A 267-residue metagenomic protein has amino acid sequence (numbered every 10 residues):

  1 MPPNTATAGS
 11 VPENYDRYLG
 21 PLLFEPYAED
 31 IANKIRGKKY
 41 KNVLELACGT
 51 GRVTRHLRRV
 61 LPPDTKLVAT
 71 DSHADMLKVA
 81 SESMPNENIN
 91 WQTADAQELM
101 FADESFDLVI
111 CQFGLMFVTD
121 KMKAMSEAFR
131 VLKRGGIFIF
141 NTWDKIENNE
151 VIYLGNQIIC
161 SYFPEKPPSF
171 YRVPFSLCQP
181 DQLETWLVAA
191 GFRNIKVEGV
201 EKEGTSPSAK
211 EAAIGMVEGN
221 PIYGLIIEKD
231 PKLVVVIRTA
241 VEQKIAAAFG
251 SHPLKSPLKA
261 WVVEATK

Functional and structural regions predicted by a protein language model:
M1-E13, K202: N-terminal, positively charged/glycine-rich alpha-helical extensions of SAM-dependent methyltransferases
N4, T50-R52, Y171, F175-K267: Conserved Class I S-adenosyl-L-methionine
P21-K41, H56: Conserved alpha-helix/loop element of class I SAM-dependent methyltransferases that forms part of the SAM/SAH-binding
N42-L99, L108, M122-K123: Class I SAM-dependent methyltransferase SAM/SAH-binding core
D107-M122, D144: A short SAM/SAH-binding and catalytic strip from SAM-dependent methyltransferases
M122-I137: A short glycine-rich, Lys/Arg-flanked "PGG" loop and its adjoining helix->strand segment in the class I
I137-E165: Conserved class I S-adenosyl-L-methionine
